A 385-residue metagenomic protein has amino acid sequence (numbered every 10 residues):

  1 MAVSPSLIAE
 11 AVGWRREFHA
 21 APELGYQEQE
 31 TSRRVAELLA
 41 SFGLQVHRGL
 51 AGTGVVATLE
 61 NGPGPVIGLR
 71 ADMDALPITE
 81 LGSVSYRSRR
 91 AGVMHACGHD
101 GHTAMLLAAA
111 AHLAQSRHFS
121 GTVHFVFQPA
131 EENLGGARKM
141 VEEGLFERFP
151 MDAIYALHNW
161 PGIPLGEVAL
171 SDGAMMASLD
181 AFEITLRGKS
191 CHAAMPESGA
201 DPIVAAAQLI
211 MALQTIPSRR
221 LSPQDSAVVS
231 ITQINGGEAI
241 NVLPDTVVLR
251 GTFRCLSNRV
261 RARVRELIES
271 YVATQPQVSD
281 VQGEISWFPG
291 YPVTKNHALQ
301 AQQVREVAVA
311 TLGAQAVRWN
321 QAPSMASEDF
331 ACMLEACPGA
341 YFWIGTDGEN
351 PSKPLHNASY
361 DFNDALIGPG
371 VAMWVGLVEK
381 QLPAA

Functional and structural regions predicted by a protein language model:
M1-H95, D100, A104-L107, A111-F119: Acidic/His- and Gly-rich active-site-bordering loop/insert found across diverse amide/peptide-bond hydrolases
I8, Y26-E30, A200, A298 (+1 more regions): Soluble non-cytosolic domains of exported or imported proteins
F18, A57, L69, H99 (+8 more regions): Divalent metal-coordination and catalytic microenvironments
H47, H124-V126, E284: A structural signal for isolated positions on well-ordered beta-strands in alpha/beta enzyme cores
V55-V56, L76-I78, S83-M94, D100-G101 (+3 more regions): Histidine/acidic-residue-rich, glycine-tolerant segments that coordinate divalent metal ions
G68-R70, T79, F182, Y341-T346: Non-cysteine beta-strand/loop elements that form the S-adenosyl-L-methionine
A207-A385: Metal-dependent amide/peptide-bond hydrolase catalytic core, centered on the "pita-bread" metallohydrolase fold
